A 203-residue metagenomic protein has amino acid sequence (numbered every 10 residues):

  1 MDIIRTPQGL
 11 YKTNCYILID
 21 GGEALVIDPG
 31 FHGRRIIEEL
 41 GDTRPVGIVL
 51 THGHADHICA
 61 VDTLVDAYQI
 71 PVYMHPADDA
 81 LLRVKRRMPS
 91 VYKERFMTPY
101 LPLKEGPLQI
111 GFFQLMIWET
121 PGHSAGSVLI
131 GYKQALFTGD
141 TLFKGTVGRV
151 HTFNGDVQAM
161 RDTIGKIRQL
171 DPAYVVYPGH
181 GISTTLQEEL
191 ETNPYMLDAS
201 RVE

Functional and structural regions predicted by a protein language model:
M1, R95-P99, P172: A short helix-to-beta-strand connector/capping loop
M1-T43, L129-G139: Conserved beta-strand hairpin/beta-sheet module of binuclear metal-dependent hydrolase folds, prominently
D2-P7, A24-I27, I48-T51, W118-T120 (+1 more regions): Short, flexible loop segments at the rims of nucleotide/cofactor-binding pockets, characterized by
I4, V49, Y73, L101-L103 (+3 more regions): Hydrophobic/aromatic beta-strand patches that form the interior of the parallel beta-sheet core in alpha/beta enzyme
P7, I19, K104, P121 (+1 more regions): Residue-level detector of conserved, well-ordered beta-strand and adjacent loop positions that form binding/recognition
P7-Q8, G30-F31, F96-P102, W118-E119 (+1 more regions): Short gly/ser/thr-rich secondary-structure transition/capping motifs
A24, M88, Q114, E119 (+1 more regions): Metallo-beta-lactamase
H32-F113, E191-A199: Active-site HxH/HxHxD metal-binding segment of metal-dependent hydrolases
